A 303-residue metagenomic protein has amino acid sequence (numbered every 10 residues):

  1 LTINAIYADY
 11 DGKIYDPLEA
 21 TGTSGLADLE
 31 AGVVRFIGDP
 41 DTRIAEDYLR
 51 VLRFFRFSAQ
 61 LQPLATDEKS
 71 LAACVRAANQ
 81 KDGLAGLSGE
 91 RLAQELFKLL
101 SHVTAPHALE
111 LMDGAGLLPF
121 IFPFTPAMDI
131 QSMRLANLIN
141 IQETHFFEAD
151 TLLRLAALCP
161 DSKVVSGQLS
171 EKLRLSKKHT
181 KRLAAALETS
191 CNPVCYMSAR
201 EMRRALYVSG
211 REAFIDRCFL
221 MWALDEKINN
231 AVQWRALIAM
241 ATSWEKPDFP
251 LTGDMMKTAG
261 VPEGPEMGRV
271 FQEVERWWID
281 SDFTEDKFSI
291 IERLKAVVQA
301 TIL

Functional and structural regions predicted by a protein language model:
L1-L71: Acidic, glycine- and histidine-enriched catalytic cores of nucleic acid- and nucleotide-handling enzymes, centered on
T2, K13-I37, W222-L303: Charged substrate- and nucleic-acid-binding regions of tRNA-handling and nucleotidyl-transfer enzymes, centered on
I6, D47, F54-F55, A108 (+3 more regions): A residue-level signal for conserved active-site and pocket-lining positions in enzyme catalytic cores
L52-A59, F97-L100, D113, F271-E275 (+1 more regions): Short, amphipathic alpha-helical segments that act as regulatory/interfacial helices in nucleotide-processing proteins
F55-S58, L96-F97, G167-K172, E188 (+2 more regions): Amphipathic alpha-helical segments within well-ordered protein domains
A65-L71, F120-P123, K177-L183, V261-V270: Short, surface-exposed acidic
D67-V75, K287-S289: Conserved C-terminal helix/linker of AAA+ ATPases
D82-V232: Conserved, hydrophobic alpha-helical core segments of structured domains
